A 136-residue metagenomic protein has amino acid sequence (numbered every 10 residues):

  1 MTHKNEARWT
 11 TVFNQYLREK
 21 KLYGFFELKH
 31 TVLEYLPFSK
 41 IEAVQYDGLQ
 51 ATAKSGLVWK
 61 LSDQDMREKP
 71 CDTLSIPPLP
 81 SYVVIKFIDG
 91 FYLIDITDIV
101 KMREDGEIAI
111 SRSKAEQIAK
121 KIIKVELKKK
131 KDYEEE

Functional and structural regions predicted by a protein language model:
M1-L22, E134-E136: Acidic-basic catalytic patches of nuclease active cores, encompassing PD-(D/E)XK and other metal-cofactor nuclease
E19, Y23-L33: Conserved catalytic cores of phosphodiester-cleaving nucleases, focusing on short active-site segments
Y23-F25, V44, I76-P78: Short connector loops at helix/strand junctions that flank enzyme active sites, especially segments positioning acidic
L28-H30, I96, L127-K130: Active-site donor-binding loop signature of nucleotide-sugar glycosyltransferases
T31-S55: Mg2+/Mn2+-dependent nuclease catalytic core
Y35, K40, L93-E107: Surface-exposed flexible segments
Q50-K101: Nucleic-acid nuclease catalytic cores
G106-E136: Charged phosphate-binding loop/patch that engages nucleotide di/tri-phosphates or the phosphate backbone of nucleic
